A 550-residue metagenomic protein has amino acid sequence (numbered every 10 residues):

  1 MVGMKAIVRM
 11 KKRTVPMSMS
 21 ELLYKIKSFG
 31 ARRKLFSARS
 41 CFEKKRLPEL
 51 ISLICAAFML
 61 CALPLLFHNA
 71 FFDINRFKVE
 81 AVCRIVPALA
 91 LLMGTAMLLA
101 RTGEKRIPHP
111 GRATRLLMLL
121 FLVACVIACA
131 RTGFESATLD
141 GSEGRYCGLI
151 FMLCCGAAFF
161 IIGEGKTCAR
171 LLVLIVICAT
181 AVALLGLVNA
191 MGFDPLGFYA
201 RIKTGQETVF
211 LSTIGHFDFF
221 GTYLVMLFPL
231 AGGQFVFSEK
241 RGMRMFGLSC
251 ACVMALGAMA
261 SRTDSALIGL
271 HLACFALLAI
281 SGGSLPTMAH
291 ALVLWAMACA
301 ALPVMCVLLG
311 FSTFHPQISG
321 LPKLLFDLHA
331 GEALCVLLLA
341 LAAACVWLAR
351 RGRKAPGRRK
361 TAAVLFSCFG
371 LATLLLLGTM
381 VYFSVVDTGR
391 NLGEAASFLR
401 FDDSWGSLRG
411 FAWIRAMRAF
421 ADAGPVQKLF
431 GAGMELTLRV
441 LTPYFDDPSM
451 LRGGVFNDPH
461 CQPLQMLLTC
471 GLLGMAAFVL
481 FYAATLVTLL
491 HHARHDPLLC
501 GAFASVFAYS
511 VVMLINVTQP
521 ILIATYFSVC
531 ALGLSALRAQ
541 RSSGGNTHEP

Functional and structural regions predicted by a protein language model:
K11, P16-R46, E104-P110, S319-L321 (+2 more regions): Membrane-interfacial, low-structure loops and terminal tails that flank and connect transmembrane helices in multi-pass
S18, Y24-I26, G30, E43-K44 (+15 more regions): Alpha-helical transmembrane segments of multi-pass inner-membrane proteins
L66-E80, T138, A200-I214, F314-F326 (+2 more regions): Juxtamembrane membrane-water interface segments that cap and precede transmembrane helices
F72-K78, L139-G144, F217-D218, R262-G269 (+2 more regions): Membrane-interface catalytic loops of GT-C/OST-like multi-pass glycosylation enzymes that act
I74-C83, H109-R112, E143-G144, K323-E332: Interfacial loop-to-helix junctions that mark the boundaries of transmembrane helices in multi-pass membrane
A96-P108, V126-L139: Transmembrane alpha-helix boundary signature
H216, S407-V455, C470-G474: TM-adjacent membrane-interface loops and short helices in multi-pass inner/ER membrane proteins
G352-A395: Long, low-complexity, polar/charged, intrinsically disordered or flexibly structured peripheral segments
